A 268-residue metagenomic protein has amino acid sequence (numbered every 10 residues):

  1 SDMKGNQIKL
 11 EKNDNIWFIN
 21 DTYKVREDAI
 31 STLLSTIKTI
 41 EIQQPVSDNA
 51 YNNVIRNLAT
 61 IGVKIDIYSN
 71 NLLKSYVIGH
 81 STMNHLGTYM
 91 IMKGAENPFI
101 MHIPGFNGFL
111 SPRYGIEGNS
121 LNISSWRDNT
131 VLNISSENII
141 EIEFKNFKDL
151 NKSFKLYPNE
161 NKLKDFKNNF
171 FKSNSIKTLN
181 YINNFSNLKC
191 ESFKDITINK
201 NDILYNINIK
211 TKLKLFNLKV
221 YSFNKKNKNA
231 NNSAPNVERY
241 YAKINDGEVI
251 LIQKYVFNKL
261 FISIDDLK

Functional and structural regions predicted by a protein language model:
S1-K268: Secondary-structure "cap/kink" motif recognition
